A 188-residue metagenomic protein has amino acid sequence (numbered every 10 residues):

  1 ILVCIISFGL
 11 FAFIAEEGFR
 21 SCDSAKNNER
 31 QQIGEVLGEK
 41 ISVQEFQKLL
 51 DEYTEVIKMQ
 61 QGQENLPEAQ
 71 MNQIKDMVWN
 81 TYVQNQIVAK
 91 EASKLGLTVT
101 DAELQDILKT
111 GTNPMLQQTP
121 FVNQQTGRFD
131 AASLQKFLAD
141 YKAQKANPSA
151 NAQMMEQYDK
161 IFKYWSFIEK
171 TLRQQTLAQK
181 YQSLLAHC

Functional and structural regions predicted by a protein language model:
I1-D76, N80, L104-Q105, K109-N113 (+5 more regions): Short, low-structural-confidence N-terminal segments
N85, A89, D140-K142, N147-W165 (+1 more regions): A cross-kingdom signal targeting lumenal/periplasmic-facing segments of multi-pass membrane and secretory-pathway
I87, Q174-K180: Contiguous beta-strand segments of beta-sheet-rich domains
L95-T100, Y164-Q174, S183: Amphipathic, coiled-coil-like alpha-helical scaffolding segments used for oligomerization/assembly
